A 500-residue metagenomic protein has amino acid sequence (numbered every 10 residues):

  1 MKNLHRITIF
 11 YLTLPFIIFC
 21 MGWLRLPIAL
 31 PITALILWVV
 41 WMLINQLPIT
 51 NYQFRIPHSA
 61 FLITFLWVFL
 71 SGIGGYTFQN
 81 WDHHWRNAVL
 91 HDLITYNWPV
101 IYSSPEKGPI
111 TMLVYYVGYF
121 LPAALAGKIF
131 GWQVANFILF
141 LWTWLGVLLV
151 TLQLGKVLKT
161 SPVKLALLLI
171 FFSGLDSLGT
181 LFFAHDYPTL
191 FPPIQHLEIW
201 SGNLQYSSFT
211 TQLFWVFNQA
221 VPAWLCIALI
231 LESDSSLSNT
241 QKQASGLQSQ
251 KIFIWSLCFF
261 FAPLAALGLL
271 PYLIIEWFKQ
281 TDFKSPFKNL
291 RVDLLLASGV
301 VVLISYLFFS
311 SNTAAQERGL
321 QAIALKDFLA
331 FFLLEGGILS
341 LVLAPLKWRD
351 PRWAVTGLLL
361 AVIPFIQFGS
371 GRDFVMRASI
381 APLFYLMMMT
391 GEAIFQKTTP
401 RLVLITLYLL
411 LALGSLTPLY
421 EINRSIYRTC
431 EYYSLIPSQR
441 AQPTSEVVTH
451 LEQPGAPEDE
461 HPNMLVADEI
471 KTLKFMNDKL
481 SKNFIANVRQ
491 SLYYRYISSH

Functional and structural regions predicted by a protein language model:
M1-P48, F172: Membrane-embedded, hydrophobic transmembrane alpha-helices
M1-Y11, R55-A60, V163-L165, S249-K251 (+3 more regions): Membrane-interfacial loop-to-transmembrane alpha-helix junctions, especially the N-terminal start
T13-L24, A297-H500: Transmembrane helical bundles and short interhelical boundary loops of multi-pass, membrane-embedded
P15-W23, L37-M42, R55-W81, W144-T151 (+3 more regions): Transmembrane signal-anchor helices characteristic of membrane glycosylation enzymes that use polyprenol
F16-C20, T210-T211, L229-E232, Q248-P271: Membrane-interface alpha helices of multi-pass inner-membrane proteins
I36-L43, G146-L154, L225-D234, L270-F278 (+2 more regions): Transmembrane alpha-helical segments
N45-Q46, E232-T240, A244-S249, G268-L296: Perimembrane helix-loop-helix junctions
L70-L225: Active-site lumenal/periplasmic loops and adjacent helix-entry segments of GT-C-fold, multi-pass membrane
